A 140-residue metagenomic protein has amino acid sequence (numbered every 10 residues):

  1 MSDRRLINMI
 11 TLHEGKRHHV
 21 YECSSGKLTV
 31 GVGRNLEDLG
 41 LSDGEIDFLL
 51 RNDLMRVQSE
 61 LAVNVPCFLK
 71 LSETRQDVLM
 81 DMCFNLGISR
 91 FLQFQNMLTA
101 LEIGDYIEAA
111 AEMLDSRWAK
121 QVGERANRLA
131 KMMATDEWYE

Functional and structural regions predicted by a protein language model:
M1-E22, R34-L39, E45-N64, I88-E140: Long, amphipathic alpha-helical surface segments
R5, L41, T74, V78: Short, well-structured alpha-helical interface segments that form or flank functional binding sites
G26-T29: A short, structured beta-strand/loop element
L39-G40, L69: Helix-turn-helix-type domain boundary/helix-start signal
F68-Q95: Mid-chain, well-packed structural core segment of small domains
